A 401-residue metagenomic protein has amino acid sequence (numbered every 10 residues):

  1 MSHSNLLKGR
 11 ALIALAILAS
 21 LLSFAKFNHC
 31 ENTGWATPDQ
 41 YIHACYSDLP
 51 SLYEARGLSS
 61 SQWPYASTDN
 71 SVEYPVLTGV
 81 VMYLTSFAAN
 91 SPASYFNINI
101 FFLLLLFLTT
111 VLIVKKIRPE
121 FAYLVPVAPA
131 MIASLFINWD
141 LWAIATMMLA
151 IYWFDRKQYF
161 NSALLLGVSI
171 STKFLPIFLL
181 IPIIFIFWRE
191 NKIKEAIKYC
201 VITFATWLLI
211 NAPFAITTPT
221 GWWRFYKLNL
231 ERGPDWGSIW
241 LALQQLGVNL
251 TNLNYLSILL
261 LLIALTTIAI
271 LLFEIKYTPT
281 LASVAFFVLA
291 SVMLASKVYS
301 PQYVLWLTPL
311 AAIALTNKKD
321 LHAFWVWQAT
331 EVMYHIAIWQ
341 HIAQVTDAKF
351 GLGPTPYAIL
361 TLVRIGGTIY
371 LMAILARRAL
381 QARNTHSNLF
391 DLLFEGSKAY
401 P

Functional and structural regions predicted by a protein language model:
M1-W223, S257-P401: Multi-pass membrane glycosyltransferase architecture that uses lipid-linked
S61-A66, R224-L260: Membrane-lumen/periplasm interface segments of multi-pass, membrane-embedded glycan/lipid transferases
